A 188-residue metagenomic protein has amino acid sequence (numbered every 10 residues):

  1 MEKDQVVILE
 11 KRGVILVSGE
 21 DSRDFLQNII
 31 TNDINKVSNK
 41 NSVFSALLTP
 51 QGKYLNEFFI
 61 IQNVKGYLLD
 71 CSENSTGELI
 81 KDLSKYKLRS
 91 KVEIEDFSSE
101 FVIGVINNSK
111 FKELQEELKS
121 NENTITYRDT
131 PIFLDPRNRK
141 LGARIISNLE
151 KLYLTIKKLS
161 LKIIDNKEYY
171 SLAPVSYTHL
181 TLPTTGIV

Functional and structural regions predicted by a protein language model:
M1-L180: Basic, glycine/lysine-rich polyanion-binding surfaces/domains
H179-V188: Single conserved hydrophobic/aromatic residue that forms the stacking wall/gate of nucleotide- or nucleobase-binding
